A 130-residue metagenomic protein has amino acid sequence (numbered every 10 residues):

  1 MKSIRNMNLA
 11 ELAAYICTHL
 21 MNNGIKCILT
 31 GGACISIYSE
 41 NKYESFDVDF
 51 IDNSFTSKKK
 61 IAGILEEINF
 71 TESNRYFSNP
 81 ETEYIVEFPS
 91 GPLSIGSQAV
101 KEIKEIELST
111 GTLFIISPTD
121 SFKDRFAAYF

Functional and structural regions predicted by a protein language model:
M1-F130: Compositionally biased terminal segments of proteins
